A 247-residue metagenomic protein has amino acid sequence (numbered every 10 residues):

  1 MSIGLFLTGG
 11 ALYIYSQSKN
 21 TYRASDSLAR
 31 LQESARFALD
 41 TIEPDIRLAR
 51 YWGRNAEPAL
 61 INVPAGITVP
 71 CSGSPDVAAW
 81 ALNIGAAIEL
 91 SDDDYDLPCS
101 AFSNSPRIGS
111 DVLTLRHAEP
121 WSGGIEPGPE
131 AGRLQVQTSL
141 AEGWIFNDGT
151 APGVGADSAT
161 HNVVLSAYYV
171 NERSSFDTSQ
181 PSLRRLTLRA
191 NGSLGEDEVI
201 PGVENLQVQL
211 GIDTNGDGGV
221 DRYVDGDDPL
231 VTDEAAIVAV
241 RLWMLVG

Functional and structural regions predicted by a protein language model:
M1-A49: Aliphatic-rich helix starts adjacent to a transmembrane/signal segment
A38-W243: N-terminal pilin/flagellin-like segments and related low-complexity appendage regions
